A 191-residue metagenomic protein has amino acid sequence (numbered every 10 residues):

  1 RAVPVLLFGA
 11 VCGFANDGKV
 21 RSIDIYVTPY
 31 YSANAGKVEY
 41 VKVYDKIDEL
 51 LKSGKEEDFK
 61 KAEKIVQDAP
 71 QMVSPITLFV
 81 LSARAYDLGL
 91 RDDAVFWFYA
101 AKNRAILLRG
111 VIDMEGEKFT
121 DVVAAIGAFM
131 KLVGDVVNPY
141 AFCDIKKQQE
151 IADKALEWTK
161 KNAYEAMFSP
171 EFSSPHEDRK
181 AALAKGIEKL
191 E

Functional and structural regions predicted by a protein language model:
P4-V11: Bacterial N-terminal signal peptides
N16-M72, R104, F119-E191: N-terminal alpha-helical interaction modules that lie
R91-L107: TPR/TPR-like (Sel1-like) alpha-helical repeat modules
